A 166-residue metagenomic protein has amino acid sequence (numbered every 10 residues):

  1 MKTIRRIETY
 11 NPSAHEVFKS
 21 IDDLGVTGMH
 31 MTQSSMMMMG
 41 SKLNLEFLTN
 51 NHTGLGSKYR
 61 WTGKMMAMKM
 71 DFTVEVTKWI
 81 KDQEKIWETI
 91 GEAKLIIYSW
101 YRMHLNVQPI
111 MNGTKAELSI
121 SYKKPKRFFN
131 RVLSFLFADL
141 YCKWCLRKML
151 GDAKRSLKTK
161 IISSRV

Functional and structural regions predicted by a protein language model:
M1, K69, Y98-W100: Short solvent-exposed loop/turn micro-motifs enriched in small/polar/acidic residues
M1-G54: Hydrophobic ligand-binding cavity/cleft-lining segments
R6-E8, F72-K78, W100-P109: Hydrophobic/aromatic beta-strand elements that line small-molecule binding cavities or substrate pockets in beta-rich
S13, K81-D82, I110-G113: Short strand-connecting beta-turns/loops that link adjacent beta-strands
V17-I21, T27, Y59, V76 (+3 more regions): Hydrophobic pocket/interface hotspot
S41-K94, G151-R155, T159-V166: Glycine-rich portal/gate segments that line the openings of hydrophobic small-molecule binding cavities
E88-W144: Beta-strand/loop substructures that line and gate deep hydrophobic ligand-binding cavities in soluble
Y141-A153: Short, hydrophobic-biased amphipathic alpha-helical segments
